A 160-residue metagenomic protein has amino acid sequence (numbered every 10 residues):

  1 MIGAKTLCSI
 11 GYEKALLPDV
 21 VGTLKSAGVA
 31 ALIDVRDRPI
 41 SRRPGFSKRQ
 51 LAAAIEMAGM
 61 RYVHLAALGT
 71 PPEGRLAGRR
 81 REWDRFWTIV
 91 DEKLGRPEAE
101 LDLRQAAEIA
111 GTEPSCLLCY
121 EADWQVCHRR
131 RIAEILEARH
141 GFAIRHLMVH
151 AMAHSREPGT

Functional and structural regions predicted by a protein language model:
M1-T160: Residues lining hydrophobic/aromatic ligand-binding pockets adjacent to catalytic sites
